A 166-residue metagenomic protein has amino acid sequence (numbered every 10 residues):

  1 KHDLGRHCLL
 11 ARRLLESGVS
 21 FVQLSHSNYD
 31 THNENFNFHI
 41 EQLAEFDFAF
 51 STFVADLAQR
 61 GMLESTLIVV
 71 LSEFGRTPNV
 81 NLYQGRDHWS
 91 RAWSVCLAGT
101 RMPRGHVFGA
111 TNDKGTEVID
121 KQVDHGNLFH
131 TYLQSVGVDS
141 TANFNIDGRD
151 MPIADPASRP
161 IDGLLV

Functional and structural regions predicted by a protein language model:
K1-V166: Ligand-binding pockets and gating/stacking loops
